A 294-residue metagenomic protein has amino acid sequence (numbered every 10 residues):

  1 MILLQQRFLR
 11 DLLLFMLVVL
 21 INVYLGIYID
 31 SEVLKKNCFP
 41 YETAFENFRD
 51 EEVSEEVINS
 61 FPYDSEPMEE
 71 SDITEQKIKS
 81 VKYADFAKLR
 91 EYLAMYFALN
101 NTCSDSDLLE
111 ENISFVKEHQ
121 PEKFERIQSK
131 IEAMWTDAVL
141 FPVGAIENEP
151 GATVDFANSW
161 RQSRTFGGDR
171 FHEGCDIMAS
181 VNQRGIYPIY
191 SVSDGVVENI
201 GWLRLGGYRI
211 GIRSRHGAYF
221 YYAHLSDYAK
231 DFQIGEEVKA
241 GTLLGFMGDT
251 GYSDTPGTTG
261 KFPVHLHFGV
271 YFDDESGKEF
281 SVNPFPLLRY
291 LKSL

Functional and structural regions predicted by a protein language model:
I2-F115: Cationic-aromatic interfacial patches
V18, P188-S191, D231, E237: Residue-level "contact hotspot" at macromolecular interaction interfaces
T102-Y208, A240: Surface-exposed, glycine-biased beta-strand/turn segments
R170-N182, G211-A218, V270-F280: Small beta-barrel nucleic-acid-binding modules, principally OB-folds
C175-I177, K239-A240, G245-M247, H265-Y271: Active-site scaffold segments
Y190-D227, D231, T255-V264: Zn2+-dependent peptidoglycan hydrolase active-site motif and core
G195-V197, G235-T250: A structural signal for short beta-strand/turn segments enriched in small hydrophobics and glycine
T259-L294: Acidic, glycine-rich catalytic/binding loops that coordinate metals and/or anionic ligands
